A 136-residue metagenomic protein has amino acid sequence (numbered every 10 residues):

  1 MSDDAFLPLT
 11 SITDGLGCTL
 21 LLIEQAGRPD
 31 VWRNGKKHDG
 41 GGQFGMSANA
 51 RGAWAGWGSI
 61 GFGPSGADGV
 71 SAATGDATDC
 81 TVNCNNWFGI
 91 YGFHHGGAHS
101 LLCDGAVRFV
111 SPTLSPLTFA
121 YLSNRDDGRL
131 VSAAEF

Functional and structural regions predicted by a protein language model:
M1-F136: Surface-exposed loop/linker segments characteristic of extracytoplasmic
